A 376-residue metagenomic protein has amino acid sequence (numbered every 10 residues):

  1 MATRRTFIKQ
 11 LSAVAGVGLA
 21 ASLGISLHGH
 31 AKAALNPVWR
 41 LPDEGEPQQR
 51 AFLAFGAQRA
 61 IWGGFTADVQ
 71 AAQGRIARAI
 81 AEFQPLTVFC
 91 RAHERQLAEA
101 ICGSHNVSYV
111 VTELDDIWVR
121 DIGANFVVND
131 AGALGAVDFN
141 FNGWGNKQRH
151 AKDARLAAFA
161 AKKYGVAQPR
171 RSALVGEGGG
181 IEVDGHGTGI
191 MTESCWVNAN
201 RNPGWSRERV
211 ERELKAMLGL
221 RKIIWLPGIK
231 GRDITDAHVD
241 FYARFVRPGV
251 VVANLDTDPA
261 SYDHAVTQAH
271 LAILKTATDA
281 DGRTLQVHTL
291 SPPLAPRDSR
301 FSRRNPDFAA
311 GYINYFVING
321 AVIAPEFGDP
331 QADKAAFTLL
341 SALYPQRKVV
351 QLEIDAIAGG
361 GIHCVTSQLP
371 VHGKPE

Functional and structural regions predicted by a protein language model:
T6-H28: N-terminal export signals
K32-E376: The feature marks the mature, well-folded catalytic cores of soluble enzymes
